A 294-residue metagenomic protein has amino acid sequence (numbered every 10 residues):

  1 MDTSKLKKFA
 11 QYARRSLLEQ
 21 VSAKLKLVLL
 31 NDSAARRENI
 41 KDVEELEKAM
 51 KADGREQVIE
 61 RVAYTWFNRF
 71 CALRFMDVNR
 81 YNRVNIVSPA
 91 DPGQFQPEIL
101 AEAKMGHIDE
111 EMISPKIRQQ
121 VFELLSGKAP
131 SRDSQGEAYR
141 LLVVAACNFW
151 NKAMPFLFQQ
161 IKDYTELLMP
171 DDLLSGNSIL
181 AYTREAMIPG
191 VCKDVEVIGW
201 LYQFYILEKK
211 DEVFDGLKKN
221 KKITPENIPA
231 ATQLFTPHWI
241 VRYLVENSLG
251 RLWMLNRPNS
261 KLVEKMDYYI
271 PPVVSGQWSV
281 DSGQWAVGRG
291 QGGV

Functional and structural regions predicted by a protein language model:
M1-W278, G283-W285, G290-V294: Preference for the N-terminal adenyl/adenosyl cofactor-binding alpha/beta module
